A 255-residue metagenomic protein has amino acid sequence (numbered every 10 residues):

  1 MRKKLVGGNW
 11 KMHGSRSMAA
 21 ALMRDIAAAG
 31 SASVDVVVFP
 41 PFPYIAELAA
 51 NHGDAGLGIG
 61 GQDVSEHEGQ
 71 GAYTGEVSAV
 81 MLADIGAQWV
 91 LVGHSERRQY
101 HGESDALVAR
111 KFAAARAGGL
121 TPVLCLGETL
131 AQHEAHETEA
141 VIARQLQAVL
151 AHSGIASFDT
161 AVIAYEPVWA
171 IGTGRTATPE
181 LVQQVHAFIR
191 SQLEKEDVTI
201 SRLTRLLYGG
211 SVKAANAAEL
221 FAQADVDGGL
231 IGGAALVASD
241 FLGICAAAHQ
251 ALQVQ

Functional and structural regions predicted by a protein language model:
M1-Q255: Active-site loop-to-helix "anion-binding N-cap" substructures in soluble metabolic enzymes
